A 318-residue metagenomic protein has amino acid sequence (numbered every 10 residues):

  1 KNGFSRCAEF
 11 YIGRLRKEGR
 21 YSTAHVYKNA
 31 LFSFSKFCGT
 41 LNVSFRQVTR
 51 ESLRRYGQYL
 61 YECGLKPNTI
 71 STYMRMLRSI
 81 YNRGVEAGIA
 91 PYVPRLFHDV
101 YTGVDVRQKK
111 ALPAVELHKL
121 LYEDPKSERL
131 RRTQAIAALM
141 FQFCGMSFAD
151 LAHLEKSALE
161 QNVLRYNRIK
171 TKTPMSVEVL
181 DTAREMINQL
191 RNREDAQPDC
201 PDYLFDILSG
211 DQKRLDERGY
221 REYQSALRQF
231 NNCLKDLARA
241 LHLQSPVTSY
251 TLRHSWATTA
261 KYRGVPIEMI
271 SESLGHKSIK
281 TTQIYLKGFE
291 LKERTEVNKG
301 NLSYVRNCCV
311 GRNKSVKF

Functional and structural regions predicted by a protein language model:
S33, R46, E62-L96, M146: N-terminal DNA-binding recognition helix of tyrosine site-specific recombinases/integrases
P94-F148, A152: Basic, Lys/Arg- and aromatic-enriched nucleic-acid-binding interface segment
A111, R168-K172, G210-D211, L274-K299: Catalytic-site neighborhood detector that most strongly recognizes the C-terminal catalytic loop/helix of tyrosine
L117, L180-Q244: Active-site/catalytic core of tyrosine-dependent DNA strand-transfer enzymes
K126, E222, N231-E272: Short, basic (Lys/Arg/His-rich) helix/loop patches that form interaction surfaces in the mid-to-C-terminal regions
H153-Q189: Conserved tyrosine-mediated DNA breakage-rejoining catalytic core shared by Y-recombinases
S157-V163, L243-S245, V265-I284, C308-K314 (+1 more regions): Short, polar N-cap/turn motifs at the start of nucleic acid-interacting alpha helices
E178-D181, L190, K287-F318: DNA/chromatin major-groove-contacting recognition/catalytic segments
